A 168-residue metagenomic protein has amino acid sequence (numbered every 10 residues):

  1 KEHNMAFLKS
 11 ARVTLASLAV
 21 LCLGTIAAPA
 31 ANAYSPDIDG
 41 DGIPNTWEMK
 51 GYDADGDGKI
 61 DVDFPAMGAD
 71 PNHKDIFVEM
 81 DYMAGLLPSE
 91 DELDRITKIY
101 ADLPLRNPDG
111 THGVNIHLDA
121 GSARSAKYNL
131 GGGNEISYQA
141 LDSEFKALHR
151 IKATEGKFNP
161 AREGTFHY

Functional and structural regions predicted by a protein language model:
N4-L18: Bacterial N-terminal signal peptides that target proteins for export
A19-C22, G51: Alpha-helical transmembrane segments and their juxtamembrane interfaces
L21-A30: C-terminal segment of classical bacterial N-terminal signal peptides
A33-P36, I43-Y168: Propeptide-to-catalytic entry region of secreted or membrane-anchored zinc metalloproteases
